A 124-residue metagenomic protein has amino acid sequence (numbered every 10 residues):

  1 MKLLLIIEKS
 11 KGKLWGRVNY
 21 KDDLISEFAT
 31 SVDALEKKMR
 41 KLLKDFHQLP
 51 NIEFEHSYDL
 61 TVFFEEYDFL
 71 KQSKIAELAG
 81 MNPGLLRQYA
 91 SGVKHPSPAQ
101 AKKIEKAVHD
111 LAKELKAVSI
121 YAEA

Functional and structural regions predicted by a protein language model:
M1-Y58: N-terminal flexible/basic segments that precede or flank functional cores
L4-E8, G12, L115-A124: Short, charged recognition helix plus adjacent turn of helix-turn-helix-like nucleic-acid-binding domains
K37, Q88, K106: DNA-binding alpha-helical recognition surfaces that contact promoter or target DNA
D45-L70, K113-Y121: A short, Lys/Arg-rich alpha-helix, primarily the initiator
Q72, P83, A101: Helix-turn-helix DNA-binding elements, focusing on the entry/boundary residues of the two helices that contact DNA
K74-A79: Short alpha-helical "recognition helix" segments of helix-turn-helix
M81-S97: Recognition helix of helix-turn-helix/homeodomain-like DNA-binding domains that insert into the DNA major groove
A99-A117: DNA major-groove recognition helix of helix-turn-helix/homeodomain DNA-binding modules
